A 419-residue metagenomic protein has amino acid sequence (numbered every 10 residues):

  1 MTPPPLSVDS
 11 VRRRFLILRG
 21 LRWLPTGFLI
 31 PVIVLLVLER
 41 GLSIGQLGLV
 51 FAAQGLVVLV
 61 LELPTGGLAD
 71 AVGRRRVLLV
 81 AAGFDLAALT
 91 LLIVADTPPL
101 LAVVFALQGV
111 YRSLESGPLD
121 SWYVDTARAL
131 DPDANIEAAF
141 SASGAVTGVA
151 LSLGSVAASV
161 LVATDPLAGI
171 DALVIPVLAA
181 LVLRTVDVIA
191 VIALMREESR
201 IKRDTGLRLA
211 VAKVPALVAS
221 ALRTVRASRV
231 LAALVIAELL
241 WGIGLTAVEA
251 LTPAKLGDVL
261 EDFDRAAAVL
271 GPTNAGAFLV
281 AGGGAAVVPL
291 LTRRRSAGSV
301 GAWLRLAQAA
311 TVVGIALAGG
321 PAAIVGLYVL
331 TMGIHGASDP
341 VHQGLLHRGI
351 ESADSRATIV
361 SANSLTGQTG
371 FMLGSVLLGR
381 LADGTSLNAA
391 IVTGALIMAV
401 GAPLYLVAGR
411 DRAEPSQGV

Functional and structural regions predicted by a protein language model:
M1-R12, L194-L234: Juxtamembrane intracellular "pre-TM" segments in multi-pass secondary transporters
T2-V60, I93, R229-F278: Helix-loop boundary and gating motifs at the non-cytosolic
P3, V50, Q54, L59-G67 (+3 more regions): C-terminal transmembrane bundle of multi-pass solute transporters/carriers
L35, E39, L92, L151-V177 (+3 more regions): Transmembrane alpha-helix termini and helix-breaking/packing motifs in multi-pass membrane transporters
V58-T97: Conserved MFS/SLC helix-loop-helix module at the cytosolic interface between two early adjacent transmembrane helices
A106-G148: Cytoplasmic helix-loop-helix junction between adjacent transmembrane helices in 12-TM secondary transporters
D171-A193, I391-V407: Symmetry-related core transmembrane helices of the 12-TM Major Facilitator Superfamily/SLC fold
A180-L209, V407-Q417: Helix-loop junctions on the cytosolic side of multi-pass membrane transporters, especially the intracellular loop
